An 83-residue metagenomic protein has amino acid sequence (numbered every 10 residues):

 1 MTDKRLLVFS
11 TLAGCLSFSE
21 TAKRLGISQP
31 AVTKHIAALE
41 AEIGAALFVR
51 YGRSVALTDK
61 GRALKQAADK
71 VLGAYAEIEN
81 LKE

Functional and structural regions predicted by a protein language model:
M1-C15, T33, R62-K65, D69-L72: Short alpha-helical elements of helix-turn-helix
F9, T21-A22, L39, T58: Hydrophobic two-helix hairpin corresponding to the core of helix-turn-helix DNA-binding domains
L12-G26: Short helix-boundary/capping micro-motifs
S28, H35-A38: Residues within the DNA-recognition helix of helix-turn-helix
E40-L57: A short LG(V/I)-centered, amphipathic sequence patch enriched for acidic residue(s) preceding the LG motif
E42-I43, L64-E83: Alpha-helical linker/hinge and terminal dimerization helices associated with HTH transcriptional regulators
